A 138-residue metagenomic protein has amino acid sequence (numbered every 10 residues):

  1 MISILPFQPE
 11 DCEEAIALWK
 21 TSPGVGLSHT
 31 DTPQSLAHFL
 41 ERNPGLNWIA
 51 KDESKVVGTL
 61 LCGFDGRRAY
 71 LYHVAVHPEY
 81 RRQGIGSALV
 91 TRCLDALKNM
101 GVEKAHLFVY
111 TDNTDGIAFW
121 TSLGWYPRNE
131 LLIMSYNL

Functional and structural regions predicted by a protein language model:
I2-E14: A short beta-loop-alpha structural element at the N-terminal edge of CoA-dependent acyl/N-acetyltransferase catalytic
A37-I49, Y70: A short helix-loop-beta-strand connector motif used in the catalytic cores of GNAT acetyltransferases and, in some
I49, K55-G63, Y70-A75: Conserved beta-strand in the GNAT
G63-Y72, R81, P127-E130: A conserved beta-turn-beta hairpin within the catalytic core of GNAT-like acetyltransferases that forms part
R82-D95, S122: Conserved acetyl-CoA-binding loop-helix of GNAT-fold acetyltransferases
S87-A88, T111-E130: Conserved active-site alpha-helix within GNAT-family acetyltransferase domains
L97-V109: Conserved GNAT acetyl-CoA-binding A-motif
L107-G116, S135-L138: Conserved beta-strand-loop-alpha-helix junction that forms the acyl-donor binding cleft
